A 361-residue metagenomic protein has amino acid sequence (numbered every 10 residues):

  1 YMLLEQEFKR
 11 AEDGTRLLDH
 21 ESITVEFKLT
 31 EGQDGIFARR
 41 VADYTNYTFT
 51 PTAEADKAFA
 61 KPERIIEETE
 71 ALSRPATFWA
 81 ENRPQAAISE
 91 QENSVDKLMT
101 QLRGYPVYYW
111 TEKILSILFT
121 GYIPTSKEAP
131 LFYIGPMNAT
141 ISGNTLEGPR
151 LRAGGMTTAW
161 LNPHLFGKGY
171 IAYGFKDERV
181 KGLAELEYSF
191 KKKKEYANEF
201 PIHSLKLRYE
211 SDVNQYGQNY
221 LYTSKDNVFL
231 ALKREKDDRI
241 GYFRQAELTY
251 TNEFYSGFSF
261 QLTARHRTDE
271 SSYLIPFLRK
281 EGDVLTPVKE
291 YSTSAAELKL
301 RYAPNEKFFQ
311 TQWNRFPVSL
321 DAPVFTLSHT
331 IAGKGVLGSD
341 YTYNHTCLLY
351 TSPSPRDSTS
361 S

Functional and structural regions predicted by a protein language model:
Y1-K57: Gly/Pro-enriched, hydrophobic low-complexity segments that function as extracytoplasmic propeptides/linkers
K9, M156-T158, E187-K191, R239 (+4 more regions): Transmembrane beta-barrel domains of outer membrane proteins
T30-D34, S189-Q245, S361: Outer-membrane beta-barrel translocator/channel fold
D34, A38-R40, A53, F59-Y173 (+5 more regions): Outer-membrane beta-barrel initiation region
G143-E147, M156, K233-E270, F309 (+1 more regions): Outer-membrane beta-barrel transmembrane strands
G169-Y173, L205-V213, L262-T268, A296 (+4 more regions): Transmembrane beta-barrel strands of outer-membrane/channel proteins
E187, L221-N227, F277-D283, H345: Flexible, surface-exposed loop regions and adjacent strand-edge segments of Gram-negative outer-membrane beta-barrel
Y350-D357: Conserved small/polar residues in nucleotide/adenosyl-binding loops
